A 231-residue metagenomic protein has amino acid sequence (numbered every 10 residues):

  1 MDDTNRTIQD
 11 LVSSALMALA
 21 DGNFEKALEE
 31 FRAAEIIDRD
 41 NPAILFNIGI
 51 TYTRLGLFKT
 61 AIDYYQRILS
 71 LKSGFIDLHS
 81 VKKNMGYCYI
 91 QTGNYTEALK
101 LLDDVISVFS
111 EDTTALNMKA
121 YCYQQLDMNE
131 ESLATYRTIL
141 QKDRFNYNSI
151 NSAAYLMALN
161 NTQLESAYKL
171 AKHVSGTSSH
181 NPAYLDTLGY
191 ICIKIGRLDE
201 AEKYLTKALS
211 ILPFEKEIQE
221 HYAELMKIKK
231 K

Functional and structural regions predicted by a protein language model:
R6-I37, I50-R54, Y87, Q91-G93: Alpha-helical segment of the N-proximal tetratricopeptide repeat
Q9, A43, I76-S80, T114 (+3 more regions): Start-of-helix register in tetratricopeptide repeats
S13, N47, V81-N84, M118 (+3 more regions): Canonical tetratricopeptide repeat
L16, I50, Y87, Y121 (+3 more regions): Residue-level recognition of tetratricopeptide repeat
L19, F46, T53, K83 (+5 more regions): Position-specific recognition of the canonical hydrophobic site in helix A of tetratricopeptide repeat
G22, G56, G93, D127 (+3 more regions): Residue-level detector of the short coil/turn that links helix A to helix B within each tetratricopeptide repeat
R39, S73-I76, S110, R144 (+2 more regions): Short coil turns that delineate tetratricopeptide repeat
